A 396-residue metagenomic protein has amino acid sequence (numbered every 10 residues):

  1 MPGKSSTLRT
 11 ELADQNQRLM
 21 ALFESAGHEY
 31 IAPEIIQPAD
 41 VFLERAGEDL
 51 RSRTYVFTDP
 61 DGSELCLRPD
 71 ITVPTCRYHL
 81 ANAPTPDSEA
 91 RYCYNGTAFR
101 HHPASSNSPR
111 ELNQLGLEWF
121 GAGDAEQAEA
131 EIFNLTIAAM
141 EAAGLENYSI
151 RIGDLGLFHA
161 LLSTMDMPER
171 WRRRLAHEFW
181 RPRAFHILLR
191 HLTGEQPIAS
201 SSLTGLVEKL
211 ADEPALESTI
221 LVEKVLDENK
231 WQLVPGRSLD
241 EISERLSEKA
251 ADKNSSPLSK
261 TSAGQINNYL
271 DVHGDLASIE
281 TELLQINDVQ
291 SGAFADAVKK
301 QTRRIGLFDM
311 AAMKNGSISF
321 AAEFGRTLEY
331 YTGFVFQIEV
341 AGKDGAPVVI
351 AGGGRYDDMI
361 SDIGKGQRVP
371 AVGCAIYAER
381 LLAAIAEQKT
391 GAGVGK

Functional and structural regions predicted by a protein language model:
M1-L8, Q196-P197: Auxiliary tRNA-acceptor-end handling modules of aminoacyl-tRNA synthetases
L8-A26, Q37-P38, P74-P84, E89-E146 (+1 more regions): Positively charged, Gly/Ser-enriched RNA/tRNA-binding surfaces
P33-S52, I152-T164, F320, F324-G333: Beta-rich nucleic-acid/ligand-interaction surfaces
I35-L65, R100-P103, S108: Polyanion/phosphate-binding surface patch
R53-D61, M165-A199, V340-G342: Acidic, His- and aromatic-enriched active-site or binding-groove loops in soluble protein domains that engage sugars
L65-P84, S88, R183-P197: Electropositive, surface-exposed helix/loop patches at the edges of structured domains that serve as adaptable
Q114-I187: Internal, well-ordered domain-core segments that constitute the primary functional module of diverse proteins
